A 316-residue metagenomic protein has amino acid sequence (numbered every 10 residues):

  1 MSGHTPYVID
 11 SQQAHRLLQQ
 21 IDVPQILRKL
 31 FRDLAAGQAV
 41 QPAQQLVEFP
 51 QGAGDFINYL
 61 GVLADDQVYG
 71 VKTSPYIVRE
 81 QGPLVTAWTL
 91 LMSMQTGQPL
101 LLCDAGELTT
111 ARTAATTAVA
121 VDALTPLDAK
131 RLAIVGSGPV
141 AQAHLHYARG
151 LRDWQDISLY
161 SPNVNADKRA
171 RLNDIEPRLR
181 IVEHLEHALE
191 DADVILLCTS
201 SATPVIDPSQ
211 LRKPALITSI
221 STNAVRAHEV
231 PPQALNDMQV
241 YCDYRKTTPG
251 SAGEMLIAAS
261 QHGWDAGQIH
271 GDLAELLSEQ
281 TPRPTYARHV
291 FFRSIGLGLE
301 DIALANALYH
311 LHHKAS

Functional and structural regions predicted by a protein language model:
M1-T110, A118, D128, I302 (+1 more regions): N-terminal ligand-binding/catalytic initiation module
L124-R131, D153, R212-K213: Short helix-loop-beta connector
L132-A133, V290: Conserved beta-strand elements of the Class I
S137-G138: Glycine-rich Rossmann-fold phosphate-binding loop(s) that bind the pyrophosphate of adenine dinucleotide cofactors
A141-Q142: N-terminal Rossmann-fold NAD(P) dinucleotide-binding loop
G150-D174: NAD(P)-binding Rossmann-fold cofactor-contacting core
I175-Q261: Rossmann-like adenosine-cofactor binding region
H228-S316: Adenosine-phosphate binding glycine-rich loop
